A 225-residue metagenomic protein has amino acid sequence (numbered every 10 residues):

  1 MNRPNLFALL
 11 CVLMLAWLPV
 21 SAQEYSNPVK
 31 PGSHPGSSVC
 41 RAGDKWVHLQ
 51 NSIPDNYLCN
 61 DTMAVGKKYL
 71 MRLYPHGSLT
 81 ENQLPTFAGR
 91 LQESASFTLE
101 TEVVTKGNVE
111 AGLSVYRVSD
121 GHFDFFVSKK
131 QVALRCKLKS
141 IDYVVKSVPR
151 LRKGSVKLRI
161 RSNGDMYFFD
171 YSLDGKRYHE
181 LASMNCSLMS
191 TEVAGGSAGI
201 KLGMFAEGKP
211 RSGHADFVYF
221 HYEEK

Functional and structural regions predicted by a protein language model:
M1-Q23: Bacterial Sec-dependent N-terminal signal peptides
Q23-V29, S38-G43, Q50-K225: Extracellular glycan-recognition regions
H34-G36: Conserved positions at the start
